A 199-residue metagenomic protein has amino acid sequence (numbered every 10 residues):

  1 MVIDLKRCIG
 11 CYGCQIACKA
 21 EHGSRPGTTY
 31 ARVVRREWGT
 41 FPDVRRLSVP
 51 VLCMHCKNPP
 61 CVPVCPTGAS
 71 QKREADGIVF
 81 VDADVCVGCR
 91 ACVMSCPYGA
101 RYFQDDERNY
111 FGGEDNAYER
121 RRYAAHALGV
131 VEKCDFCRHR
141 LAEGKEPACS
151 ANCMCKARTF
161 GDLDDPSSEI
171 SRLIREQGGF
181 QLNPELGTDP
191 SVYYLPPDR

Functional and structural regions predicted by a protein language model:
M1-R199: Non-ligating segments of multi-cofactor redox enzymes
